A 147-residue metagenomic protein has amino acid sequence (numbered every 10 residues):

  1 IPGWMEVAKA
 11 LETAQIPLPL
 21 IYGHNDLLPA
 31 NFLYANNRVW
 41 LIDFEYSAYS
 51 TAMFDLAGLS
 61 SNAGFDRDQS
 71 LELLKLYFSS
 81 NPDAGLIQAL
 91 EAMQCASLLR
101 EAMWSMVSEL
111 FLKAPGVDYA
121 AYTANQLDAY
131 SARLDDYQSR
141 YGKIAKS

Functional and structural regions predicted by a protein language model:
I1-N25, A35, A84, Y141-A145: An alpha-helical support segment within catalytic cores of ATP-dependent transferases
Y22, W40-D43: Pre-DFG segment of protein kinase catalytic domains
M53-P82, C95-A114, A129: Active-site activation/catalytic loop segments of kinase-like enzymes and analogous catalytic loops in related
Q88, A92-C95: Start-of-helix signal in alpha-solenoid helical-repeat scaffolds, especially tetratricopeptide repeats
M103-S147: ATP/Mg2+ or Mg2+-diphosphate-binding catalytic cores that bind nucleotide phosphates or diphosphates via glycine-rich
